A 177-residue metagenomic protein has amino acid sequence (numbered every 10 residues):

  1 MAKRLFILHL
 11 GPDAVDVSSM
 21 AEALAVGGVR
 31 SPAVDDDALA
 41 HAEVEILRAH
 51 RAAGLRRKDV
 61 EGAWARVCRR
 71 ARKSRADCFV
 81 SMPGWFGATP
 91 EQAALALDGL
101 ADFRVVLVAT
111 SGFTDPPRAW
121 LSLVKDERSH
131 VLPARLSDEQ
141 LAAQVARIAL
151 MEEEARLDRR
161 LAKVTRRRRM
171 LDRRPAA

Functional and structural regions predicted by a protein language model:
M1-C78, M82-G84: PAPS-dependent sulfotransferase catalytic core
A2-K3, S137-A177: C-terminal accessory extensions appended to soluble enzyme cores
A23, V67-R70, L123, Q144 (+1 more regions): Residues that form generic nucleotide/phosphate-binding pockets
S31-A33, G84-W85, P90-V145: PAPS-dependent sulfotransferase catalytic domain
A63-A71, A109, R156-T165: Short, surface-exposed, charge-dense and proline/glycine-enriched linear segments
